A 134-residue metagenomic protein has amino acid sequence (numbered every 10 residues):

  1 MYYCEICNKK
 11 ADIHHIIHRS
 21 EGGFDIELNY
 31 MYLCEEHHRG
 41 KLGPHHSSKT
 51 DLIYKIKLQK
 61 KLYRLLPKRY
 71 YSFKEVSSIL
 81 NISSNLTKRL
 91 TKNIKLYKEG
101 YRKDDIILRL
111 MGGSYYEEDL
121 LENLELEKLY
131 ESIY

Functional and structural regions predicted by a protein language model:
M1-D12, C34-E36: Short cysteine-rich loop/turn motifs with clustered Cys
C4-I6, K41, T87-T91: Generic low-polarity alpha-helical segments
K9, Y32, I106-L110: Short, structured secondary-structure boundary patches
A11-I17, L42-H46: Short Cys/His-rich "knuckle" micro-motifs
I17-Y30: Short linker/helix segments within small regulatory modules
S20-E21, H38-K41, K98, L110-M111: Intrinsically disordered, low-complexity segments enriched in small/polar residues
Y30-I53: Short Cys/His-centered divalent metal-binding micro-motifs
H45-Y134: Extended charged
